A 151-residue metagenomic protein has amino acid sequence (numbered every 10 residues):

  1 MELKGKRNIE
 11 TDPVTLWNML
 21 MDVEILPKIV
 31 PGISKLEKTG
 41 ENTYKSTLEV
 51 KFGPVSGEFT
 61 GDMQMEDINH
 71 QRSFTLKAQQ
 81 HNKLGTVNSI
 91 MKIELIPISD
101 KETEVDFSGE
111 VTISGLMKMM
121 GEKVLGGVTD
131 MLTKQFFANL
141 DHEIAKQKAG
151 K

Functional and structural regions predicted by a protein language model:
M1-E49, D100, K151: Hydrophobic ligand-binding cavity/cleft-lining segments
E2-N8, T43-K45, E58-T60, S73 (+2 more regions): Intrinsic-disorder/low-complexity, polar/charged segments enriched in Ser/Thr/Lys/Arg/Asp/Glu/Gln
R7, S34, G61-D67, S89-P97: Hydrophobic/aromatic beta-strand elements that line small-molecule binding cavities or substrate pockets in beta-rich
L16, L20, L26, M65 (+2 more regions): Hydrophobic pocket/interface hotspot
I29, K35-E37, T60, I68-S73 (+4 more regions): Mobile acidic interaction elements
E37-Q79, Q135: Glycine-rich portal/gate segments that line the openings of hydrophobic small-molecule binding cavities
Q80-G127: Beta-strand/loop substructures that line and gate deep hydrophobic ligand-binding cavities in soluble
M117-K151: A conserved amphipathic terminal alpha-helix motif
